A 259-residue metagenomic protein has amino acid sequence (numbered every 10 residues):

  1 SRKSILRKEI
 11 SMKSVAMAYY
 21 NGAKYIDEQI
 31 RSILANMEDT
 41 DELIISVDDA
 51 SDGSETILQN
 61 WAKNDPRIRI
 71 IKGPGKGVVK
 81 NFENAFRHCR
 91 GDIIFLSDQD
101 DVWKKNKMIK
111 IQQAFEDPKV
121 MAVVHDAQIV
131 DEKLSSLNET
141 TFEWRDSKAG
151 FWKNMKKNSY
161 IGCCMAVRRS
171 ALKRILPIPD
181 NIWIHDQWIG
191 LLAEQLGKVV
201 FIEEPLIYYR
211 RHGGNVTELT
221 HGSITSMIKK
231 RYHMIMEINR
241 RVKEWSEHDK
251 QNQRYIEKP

Functional and structural regions predicted by a protein language model:
M12-S14, E42, W188: Cell-envelope/extracellular polymer assembly enzymes that use nucleotide-activated donors
G22-A35: Short, well-formed alpha-helical segments that are part of the catalytic scaffolds of diverse glycosyltransferases
V47-T56: A conserved acidic beta->alpha catalytic loop
G73-C89: Glycine-rich, basic loop-to-helix element that forms the pyrophosphate-binding segment of sugar-nucleotide handling
I94: Short aromatic/hydrophobic "clamp" motif used to bind/position activated sugar donors
D98-V102, D126: The conserved acidic donor/metal-binding loop of glycosyltransferases
M108-L137: Conserved donor NDP-sugar-binding/catalytic core segment of glycosyltransferases
A149-H221: Conserved nucleotide-sugar donor-binding catalytic segment
